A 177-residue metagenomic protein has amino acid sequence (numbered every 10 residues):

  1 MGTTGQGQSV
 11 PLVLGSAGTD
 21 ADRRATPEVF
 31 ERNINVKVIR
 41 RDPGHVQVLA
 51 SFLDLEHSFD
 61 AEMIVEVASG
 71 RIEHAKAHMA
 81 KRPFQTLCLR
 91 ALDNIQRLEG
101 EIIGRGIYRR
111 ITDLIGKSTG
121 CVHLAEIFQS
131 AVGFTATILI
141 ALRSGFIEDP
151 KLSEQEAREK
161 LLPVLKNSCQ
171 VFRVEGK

Functional and structural regions predicted by a protein language model:
M1-P43: Short, Gly/Pro- and small/polar-rich lid/capping loops
R40-H45, S51-K177: Active-site- and interface-proximal helix/loop "cap" or "latch" segments in soluble metabolic and energy-transducing
